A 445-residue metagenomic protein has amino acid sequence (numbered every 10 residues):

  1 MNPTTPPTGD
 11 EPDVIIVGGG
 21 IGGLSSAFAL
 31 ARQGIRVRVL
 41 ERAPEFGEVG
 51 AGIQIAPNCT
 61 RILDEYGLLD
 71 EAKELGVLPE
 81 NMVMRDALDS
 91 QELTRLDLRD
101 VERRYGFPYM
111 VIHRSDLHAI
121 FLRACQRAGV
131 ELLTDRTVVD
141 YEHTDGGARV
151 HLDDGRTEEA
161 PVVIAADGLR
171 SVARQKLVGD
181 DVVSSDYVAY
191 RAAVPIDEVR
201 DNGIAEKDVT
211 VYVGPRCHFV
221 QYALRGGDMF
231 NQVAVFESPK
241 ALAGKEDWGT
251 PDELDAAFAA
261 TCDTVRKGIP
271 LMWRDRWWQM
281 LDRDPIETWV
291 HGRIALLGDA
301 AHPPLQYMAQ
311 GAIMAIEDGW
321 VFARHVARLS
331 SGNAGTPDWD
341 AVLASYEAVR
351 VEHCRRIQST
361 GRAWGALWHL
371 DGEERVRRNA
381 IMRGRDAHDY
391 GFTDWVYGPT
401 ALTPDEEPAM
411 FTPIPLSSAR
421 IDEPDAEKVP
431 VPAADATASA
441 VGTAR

Functional and structural regions predicted by a protein language model:
M1-D13, D89, V290-H291, P304 (+1 more regions): Helical substrate-recognition/capping region of FAD-dependent monooxygenase/halogenase enzymes
N2-V14, A31, A56-P195, P239-D255 (+3 more regions): Conserved N-terminal helical subregion
D13, R36, M229: Residues at the starts of beta-strands that form the adenosine-phosphate
I15, G19-G34, L40-A43, I164-A165 (+5 more regions): Conserved mid-domain beta->alpha element of the FAD-binding
E74-V77, A259-R274, A334-A344: Acidic/histidine metal-binding catalytic segments
R170-S171, R191, C217-V220, A301-H302: Histidine-centered metal-chelating micro-motifs
S184-Y187, I204-D208, D263-Q279: A short coil-to-beta-strand element that immediately follows conserved catalytic motifs
K207-L242, P251, F258-A259: Active-site substrate-recognition segment that forms the wall of the catalytic cavity or substrate channel
